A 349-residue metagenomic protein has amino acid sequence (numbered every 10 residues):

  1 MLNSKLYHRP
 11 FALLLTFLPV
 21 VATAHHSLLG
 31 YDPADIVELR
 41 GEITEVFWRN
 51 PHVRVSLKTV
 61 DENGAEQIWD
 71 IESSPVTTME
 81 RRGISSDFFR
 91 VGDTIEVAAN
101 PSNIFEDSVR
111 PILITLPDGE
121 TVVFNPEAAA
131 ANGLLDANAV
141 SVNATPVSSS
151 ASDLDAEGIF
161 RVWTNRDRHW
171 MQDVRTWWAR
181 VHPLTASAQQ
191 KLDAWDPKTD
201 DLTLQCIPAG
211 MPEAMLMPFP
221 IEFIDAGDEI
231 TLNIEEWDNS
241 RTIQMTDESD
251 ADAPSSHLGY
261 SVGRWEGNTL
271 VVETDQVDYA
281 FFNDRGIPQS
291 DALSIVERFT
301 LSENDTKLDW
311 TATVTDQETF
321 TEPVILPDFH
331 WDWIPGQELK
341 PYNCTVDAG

Functional and structural regions predicted by a protein language model:
L2-F11: Bacterial N-terminal signal peptides that target proteins for export
L15-T16: Hydrophobic alpha-helical transmembrane segments of integral membrane proteins, especially lipid-exposed positions
A22-A24, G30: Boundary at the C-terminal end of the N-terminal hydrophobic targeting segment
L29-G349: PEST-like low-complexity, intrinsically disordered acidic/proline/serine-rich tracts that flank trafficking/processing
